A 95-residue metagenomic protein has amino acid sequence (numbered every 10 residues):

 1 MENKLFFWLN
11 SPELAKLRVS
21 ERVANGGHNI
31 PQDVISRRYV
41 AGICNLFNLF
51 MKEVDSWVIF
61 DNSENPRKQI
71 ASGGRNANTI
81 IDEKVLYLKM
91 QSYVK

Functional and structural regions predicted by a protein language model:
E2-L46: A glycine- and Lys/Arg-enriched "phosphate-lid" helix/loop adjacent to the NTP-binding pocket of small-molecule kinases
N48-K95: NTP-dependent small-molecule kinase module
